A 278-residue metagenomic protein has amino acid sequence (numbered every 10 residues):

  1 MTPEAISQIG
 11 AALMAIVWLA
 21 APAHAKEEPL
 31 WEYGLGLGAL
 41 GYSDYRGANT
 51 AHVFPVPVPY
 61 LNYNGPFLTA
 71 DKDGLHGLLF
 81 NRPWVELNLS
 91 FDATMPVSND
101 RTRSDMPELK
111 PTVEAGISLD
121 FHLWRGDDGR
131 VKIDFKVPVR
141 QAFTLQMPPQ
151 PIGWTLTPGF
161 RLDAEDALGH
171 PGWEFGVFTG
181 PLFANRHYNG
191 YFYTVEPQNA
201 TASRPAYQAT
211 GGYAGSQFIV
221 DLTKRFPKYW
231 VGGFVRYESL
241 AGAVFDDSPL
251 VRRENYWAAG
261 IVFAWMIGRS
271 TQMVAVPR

Functional and structural regions predicted by a protein language model:
A25-W31, R46-G47, P66-V85, W124-I133 (+4 more regions): Short loop/turn motifs that connect adjacent beta-strands in outer-membrane beta-barrel proteins
K26-F67: Short glycine/proline- and aromatic-enriched beta-strand/turn motifs that initiate or cap beta-hairpins
W31, A51-P57, P83, L109-A115 (+4 more regions): Residues that define the transmembrane beta-barrel architecture of outer-membrane proteins
L37-G41, P57-Y63, G74-L79, A115-F121 (+6 more regions): Residues on the lipid-exposed face of transmembrane beta-strands in outer-membrane beta-barrel proteins
L40-R46, T94-D100, H122-G126, R140-M147 (+4 more regions): Sequence/structural signature of outer-membrane beta-barrel proteins
D44-A48, H76, S104-E108, G126 (+4 more regions): Outer-membrane beta-barrel domain signature
M147-W230, E238-A243, L250: Outer-membrane beta-barrel transmembrane domain signature
F218-R278: Predominantly the C-terminal beta-signal and adjacent terminal strand-loop region of outer-membrane beta-barrel
